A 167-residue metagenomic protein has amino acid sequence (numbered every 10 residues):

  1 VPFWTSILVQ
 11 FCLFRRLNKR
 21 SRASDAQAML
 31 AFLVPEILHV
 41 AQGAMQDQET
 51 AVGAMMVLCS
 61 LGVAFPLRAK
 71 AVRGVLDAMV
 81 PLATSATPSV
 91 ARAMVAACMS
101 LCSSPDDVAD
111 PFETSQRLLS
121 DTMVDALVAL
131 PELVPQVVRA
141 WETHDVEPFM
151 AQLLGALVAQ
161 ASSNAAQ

Functional and structural regions predicted by a protein language model:
V1-Q167: Extended alpha-solenoid scaffolds built from HEAT/ARM-like alpha-helical repeats and adjacent low-complexity/polar
